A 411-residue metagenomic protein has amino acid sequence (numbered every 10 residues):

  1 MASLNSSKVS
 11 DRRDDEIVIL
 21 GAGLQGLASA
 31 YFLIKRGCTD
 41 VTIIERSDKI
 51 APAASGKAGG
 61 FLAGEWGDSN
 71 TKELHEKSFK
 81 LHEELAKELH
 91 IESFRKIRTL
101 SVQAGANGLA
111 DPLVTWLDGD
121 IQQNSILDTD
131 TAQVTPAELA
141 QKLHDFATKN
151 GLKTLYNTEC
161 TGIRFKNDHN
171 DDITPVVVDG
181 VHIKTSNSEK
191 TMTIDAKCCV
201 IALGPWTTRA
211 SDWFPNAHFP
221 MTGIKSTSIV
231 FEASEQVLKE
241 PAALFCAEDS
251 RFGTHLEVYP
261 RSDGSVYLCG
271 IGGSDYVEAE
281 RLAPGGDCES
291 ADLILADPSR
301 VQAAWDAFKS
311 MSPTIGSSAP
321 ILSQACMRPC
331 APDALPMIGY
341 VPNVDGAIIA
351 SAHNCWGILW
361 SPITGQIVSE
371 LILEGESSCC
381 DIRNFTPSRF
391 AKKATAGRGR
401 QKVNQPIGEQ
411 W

Functional and structural regions predicted by a protein language model:
M1-D14: A short, basic/flexible loop-to-alpha-helix module at the beginning of a structural domain
D11-Q25: Beta1/beta-strand and adjacent pyrophosphate-binding region of the FAD-binding site in flavoprotein oxidoreductases
Q25, K49, W206: Conserved Rossmann-like nucleotide-cofactor binding loop
A28, L85, P175-D179, S186-P298 (+2 more regions): Flavin-dependent oxidoreductases
I34-S55: Glycine-rich FAD pyrophosphate-binding loop
A58-L81: N-terminal glycine-rich dinucleotide-binding loop that anchors FAD/FMN and/or NAD(P) in oxidoreductases
E84, E88-V177, H182: Flavin (FAD/FMN) cofactor-binding and adjacent substrate-gating region of FAD-dependent oxidoreductase domains
W305-W411: C-terminal catalytic lobe of FAD-dependent flavoproteins
